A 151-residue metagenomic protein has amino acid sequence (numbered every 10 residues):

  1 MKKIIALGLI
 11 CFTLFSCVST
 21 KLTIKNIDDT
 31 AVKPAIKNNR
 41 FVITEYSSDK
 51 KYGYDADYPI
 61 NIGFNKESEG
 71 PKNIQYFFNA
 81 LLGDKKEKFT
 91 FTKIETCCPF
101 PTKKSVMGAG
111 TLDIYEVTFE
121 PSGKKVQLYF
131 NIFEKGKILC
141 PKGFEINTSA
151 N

Functional and structural regions predicted by a protein language model:
I4-L14: Sec-dependent N-terminal signal peptides
V18-K21: Bacterial signal peptide processing site
N26-T44: Post-signal peptide N-terminal segment of mature Sec-exported envelope proteins
R40-N65: Post-signal-peptide N-terminal segment of Sec-exported extracytoplasmic proteins
P59-T96: Short, non-transmembrane alpha-helical segments in secretory-pathway proteins
I94-K104: A cross-family detector of function-defining hotspots
K104-S149: Short, compact, well-ordered microdomains
